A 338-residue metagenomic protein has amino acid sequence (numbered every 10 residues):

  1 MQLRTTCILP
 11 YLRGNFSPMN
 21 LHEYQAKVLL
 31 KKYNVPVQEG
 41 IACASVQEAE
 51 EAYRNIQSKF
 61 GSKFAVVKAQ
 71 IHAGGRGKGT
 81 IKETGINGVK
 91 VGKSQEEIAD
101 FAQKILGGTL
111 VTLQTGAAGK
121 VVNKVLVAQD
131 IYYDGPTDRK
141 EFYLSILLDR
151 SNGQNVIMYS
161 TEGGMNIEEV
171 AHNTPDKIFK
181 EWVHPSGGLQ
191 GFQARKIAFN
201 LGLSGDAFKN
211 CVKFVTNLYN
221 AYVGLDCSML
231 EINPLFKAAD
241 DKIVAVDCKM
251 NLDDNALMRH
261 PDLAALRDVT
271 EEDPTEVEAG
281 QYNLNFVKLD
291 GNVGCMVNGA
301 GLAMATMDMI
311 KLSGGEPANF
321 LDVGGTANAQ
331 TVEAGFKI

Functional and structural regions predicted by a protein language model:
L3: Cationic, low-complexity basic patches in intrinsically disordered or flexible, solvent-exposed regions
L12-I232, F236-I338: ATP-dependent carboxylate/acyl-activation modules
